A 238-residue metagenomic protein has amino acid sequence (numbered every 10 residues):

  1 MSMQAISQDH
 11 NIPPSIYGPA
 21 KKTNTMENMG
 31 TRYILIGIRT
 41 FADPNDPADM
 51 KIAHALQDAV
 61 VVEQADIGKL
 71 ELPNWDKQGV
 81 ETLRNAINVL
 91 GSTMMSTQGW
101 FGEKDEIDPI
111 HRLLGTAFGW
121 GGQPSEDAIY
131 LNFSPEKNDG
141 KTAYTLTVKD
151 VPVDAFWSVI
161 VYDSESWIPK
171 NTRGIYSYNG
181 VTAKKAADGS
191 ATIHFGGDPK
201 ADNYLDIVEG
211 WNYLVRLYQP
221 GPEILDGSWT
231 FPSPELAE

Functional and structural regions predicted by a protein language model:
M1-E238: A compositional/structural signature for long, glycine/proline-rich flexible linkers and loops on extracytoplasmic
